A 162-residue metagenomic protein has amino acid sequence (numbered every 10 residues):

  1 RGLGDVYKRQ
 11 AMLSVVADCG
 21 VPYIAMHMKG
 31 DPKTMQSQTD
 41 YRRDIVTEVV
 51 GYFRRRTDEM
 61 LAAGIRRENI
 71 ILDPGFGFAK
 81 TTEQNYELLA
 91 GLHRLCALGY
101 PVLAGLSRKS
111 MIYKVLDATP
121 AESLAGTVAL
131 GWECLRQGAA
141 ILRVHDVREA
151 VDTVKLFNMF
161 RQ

Functional and structural regions predicted by a protein language model:
R1-Y7: Short, small-residue-biased leader/transition segments that mark boundaries at the very start of proteins
D5, M28-D31, G75-G77, G105-M111 (+1 more regions): Active-site beta-loop-alpha junctions enriched in small/polar residues
K8-T81: Conserved anion-binding
A17-I24, R66, L92, C96-P101 (+1 more regions): Glycine-enriched alpha-helix->loop->beta-strand junction motifs that scaffold or abut catalytic
I70, L142-R143: Hydrophobic residues within beta-strands of alpha/beta enzymes
L72, C134, D146: Conserved, mostly hydrophobic/aromatic
F76-W132, R136, R161: Shared catalytic-loop signature of beta/alpha-barrel
V144-Q162: C-terminal helical cap(s) of enzyme catalytic domains, especially alpha/beta-barrels
